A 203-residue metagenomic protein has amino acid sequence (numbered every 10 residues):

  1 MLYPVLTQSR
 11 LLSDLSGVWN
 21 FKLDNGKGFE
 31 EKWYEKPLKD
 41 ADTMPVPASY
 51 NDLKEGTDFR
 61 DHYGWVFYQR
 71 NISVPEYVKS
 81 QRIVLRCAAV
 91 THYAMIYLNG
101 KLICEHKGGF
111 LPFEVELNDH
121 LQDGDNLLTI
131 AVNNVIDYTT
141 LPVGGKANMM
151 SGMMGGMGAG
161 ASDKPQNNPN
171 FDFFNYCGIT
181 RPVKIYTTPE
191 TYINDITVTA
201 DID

Functional and structural regions predicted by a protein language model:
V5-L6, L11, N20-N25, H62-D195: Accessory beta-strand-rich segments of carbohydrate-active enzymes
D14-S16, N20, L38-K39: A short glycine-rich, aromatic-capped structural motif
K22-K32, D52-E55: Short, solvent-exposed loop/turn elements at domain surfaces
E30-A41: Short Gly/aromatic-enriched secondary-structure transition segments
D40-A41, E55-G56, R60: Histidine-centered catalytic/metal-coordination loop motif
A200-D203: Short, solvent-exposed loop/linker segments at the N-terminal edge of repeated beta-sheet extracellular domains
